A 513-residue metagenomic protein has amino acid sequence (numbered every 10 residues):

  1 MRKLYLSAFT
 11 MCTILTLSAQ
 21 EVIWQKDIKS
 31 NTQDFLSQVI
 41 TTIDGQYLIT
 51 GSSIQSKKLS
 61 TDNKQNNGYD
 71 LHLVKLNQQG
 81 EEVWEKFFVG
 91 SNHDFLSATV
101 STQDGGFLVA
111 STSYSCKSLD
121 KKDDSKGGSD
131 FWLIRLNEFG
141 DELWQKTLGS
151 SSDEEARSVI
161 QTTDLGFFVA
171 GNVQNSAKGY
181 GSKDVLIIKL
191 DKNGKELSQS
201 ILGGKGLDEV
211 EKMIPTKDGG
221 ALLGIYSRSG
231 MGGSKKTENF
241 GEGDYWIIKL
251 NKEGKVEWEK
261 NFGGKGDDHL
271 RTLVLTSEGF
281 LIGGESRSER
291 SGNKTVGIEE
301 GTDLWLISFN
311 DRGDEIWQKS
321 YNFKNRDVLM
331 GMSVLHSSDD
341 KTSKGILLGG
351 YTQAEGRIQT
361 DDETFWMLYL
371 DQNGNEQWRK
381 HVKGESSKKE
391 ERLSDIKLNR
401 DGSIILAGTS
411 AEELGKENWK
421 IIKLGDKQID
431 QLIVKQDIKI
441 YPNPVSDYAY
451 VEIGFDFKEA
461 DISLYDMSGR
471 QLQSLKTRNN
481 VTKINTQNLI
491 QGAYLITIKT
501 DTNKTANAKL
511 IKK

Functional and structural regions predicted by a protein language model:
M1-W24: Bacterial Sec-dependent N-terminal signal peptides
Y5, D124, E238, G297 (+3 more regions): A generic membrane alpha-helix/interface feature
L6-S7, Q79, F139, N193 (+4 more regions): General helical structural elements
F9, S111, G171, G408 (+3 more regions): Intrinsic disorder/low-complexity segments
M11-T13, H336, Q428, R470: Intrinsically disordered, low-complexity boundary segments flanking structured domains
T13, S234-K235, T502: Helix-centric, low-specificity signal for extended rod-like, repetitive segments
A19-K439, P444: A sequence-level/structural motif corresponding to short, flexible coil/turn segments enriched in small polar residues
N77, V434-Y441, V445-K513: C-terminal outer-membrane/trafficking sorting elements
